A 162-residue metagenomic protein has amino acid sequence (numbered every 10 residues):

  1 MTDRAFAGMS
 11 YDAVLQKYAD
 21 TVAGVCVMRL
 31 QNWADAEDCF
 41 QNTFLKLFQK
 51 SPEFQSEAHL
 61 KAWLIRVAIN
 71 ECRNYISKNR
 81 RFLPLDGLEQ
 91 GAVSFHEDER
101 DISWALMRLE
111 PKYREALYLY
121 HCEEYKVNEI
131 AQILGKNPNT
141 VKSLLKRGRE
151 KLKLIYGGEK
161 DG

Functional and structural regions predicted by a protein language model:
M1-G24, E37: A short, charge-rich alpha-helical start-of-domain segment used by transcription regulators
D3-A5, Q31, N42-H59, K78-N79: Sigma70-family region 2
V14-W33, K50, L106: Amphipathic, Lys/Arg- and hydrophobic-enriched alpha-helical face
V22, C26, A36-L47, V67 (+3 more regions): Short, small-hydrophobic-rich alpha-helical interface motif
E53-Q55, R66-L85: Arg/Lys-rich amphipathic alpha helix in sigma70-family domain 2
I69, R73, L134-G158: DNA-recognition helix of helix-turn-helix
N74, R81-M107, K126: Internal acidic/polar
A116-Y120: A short pre-motif secondary-structure segment
